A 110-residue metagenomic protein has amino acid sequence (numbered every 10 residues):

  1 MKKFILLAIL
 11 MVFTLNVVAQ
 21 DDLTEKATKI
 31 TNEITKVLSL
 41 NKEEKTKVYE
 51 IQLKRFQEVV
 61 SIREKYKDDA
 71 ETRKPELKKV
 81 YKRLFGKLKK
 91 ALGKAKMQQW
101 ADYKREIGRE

Functional and structural regions predicted by a protein language model:
M1-T24: Bacterial Sec-dependent N-terminal signal peptides
A19-E110: Charge-rich (acidic/polar
